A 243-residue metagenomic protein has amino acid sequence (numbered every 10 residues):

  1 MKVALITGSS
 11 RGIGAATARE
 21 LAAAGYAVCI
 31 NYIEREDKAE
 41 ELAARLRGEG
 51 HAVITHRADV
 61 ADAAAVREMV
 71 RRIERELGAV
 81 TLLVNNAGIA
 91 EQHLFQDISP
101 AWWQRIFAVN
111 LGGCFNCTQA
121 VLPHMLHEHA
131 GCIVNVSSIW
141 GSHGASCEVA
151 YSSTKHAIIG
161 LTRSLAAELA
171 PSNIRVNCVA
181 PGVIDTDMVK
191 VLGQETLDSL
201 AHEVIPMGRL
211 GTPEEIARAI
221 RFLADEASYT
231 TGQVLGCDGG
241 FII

Functional and structural regions predicted by a protein language model:
S10-R11: Conserved glycine-rich cofactor-binding loop
L94-F95, W102-F107, A201: Substrate-binding pocket helix/loop in short-chain dehydrogenase/reductase
F115, T212-C237, I242: C-terminal substrate-recognition "lid" of short-chain dehydrogenase/reductases
T118, T154, T162: Active-site helix of classical SDR
P123, A167-P171: Alpha-helical segment proximal to the catalytic Tyr-Lys
S138: Residue(s) in the substrate-gating loop at a strand-loop-helix junction that position the organic substrate next
A170, R175, T230-G232: Short, small/polar-rich loop/turn modules that mediate ligand/substrate recognition or access, typified
